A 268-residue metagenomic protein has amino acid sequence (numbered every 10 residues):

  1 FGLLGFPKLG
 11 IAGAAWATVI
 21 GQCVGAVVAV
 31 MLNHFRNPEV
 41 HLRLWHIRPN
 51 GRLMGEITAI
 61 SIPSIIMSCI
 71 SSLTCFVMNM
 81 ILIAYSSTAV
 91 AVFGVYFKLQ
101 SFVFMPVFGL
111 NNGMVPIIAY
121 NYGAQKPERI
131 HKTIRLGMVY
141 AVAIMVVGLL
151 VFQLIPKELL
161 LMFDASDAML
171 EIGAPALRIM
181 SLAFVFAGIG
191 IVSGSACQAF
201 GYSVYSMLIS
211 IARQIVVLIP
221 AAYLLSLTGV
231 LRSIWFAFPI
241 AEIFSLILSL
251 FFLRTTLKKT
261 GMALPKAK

Functional and structural regions predicted by a protein language model:
G2-L9, C69-Y96, F102, Y120-N121 (+2 more regions): Helix-terminus/linker motif at the lipid-water interface of multi-pass membrane proteins
L4-I62, I118-A183, L224-K268: Short alpha-helical transmembrane segments in multi-pass integral membrane proteins
A14, C69-F76, M80, M145-Q153 (+5 more regions): Hydrophobic positions within alpha-helical transmembrane segments of bacterial inner-membrane proteins
V28-M31, H46-V77, F102-P106, L110 (+2 more regions): Hydrophobic faces of transmembrane alpha-helices in multi-pass small-molecule transporters and flippases across diverse
A29, T74, M78, M114 (+6 more regions): Hydrophobic/aromatic residues in alpha-helical transmembrane segments
V92-L150, L154-P156, A187-I209: Small-residue-rich hydrophobic transmembrane alpha-helices
K98-S101, R178, I211-P220: Small-residue-enriched core segments of transmembrane alpha-helices in multipass membrane transport and channel
S193-V216, A222-G229, S233-F236: C-terminal structured "cap/appendage" subdomains that terminate the fold
